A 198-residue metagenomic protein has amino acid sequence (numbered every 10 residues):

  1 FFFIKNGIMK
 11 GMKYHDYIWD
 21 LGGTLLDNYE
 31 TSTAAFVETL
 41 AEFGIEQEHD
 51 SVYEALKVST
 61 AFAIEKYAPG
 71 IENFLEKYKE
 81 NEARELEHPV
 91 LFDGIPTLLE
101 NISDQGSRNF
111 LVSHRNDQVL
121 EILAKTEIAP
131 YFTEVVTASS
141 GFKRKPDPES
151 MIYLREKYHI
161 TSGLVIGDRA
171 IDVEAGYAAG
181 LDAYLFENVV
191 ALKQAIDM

Functional and structural regions predicted by a protein language model:
F1-F3: Aromatic (phenylalanine/tyrosine) cluster motif
K5-H15, E100-S103, N116, L120-M198: Asp-based, Mg2+/Mn2+-dependent phosphohydrolase catalytic module
Y14-T97, Q105: N-terminal helical cap/lid subdomain that shapes the substrate entry/recognition surface in HAD-like hydrolases
T24, V112-S113: Conserved phosphate-coupling serine/threonine residues in phosphotransfer and NTP-handling enzymes
E46, R108, D182: Residue-level detector of anion-binding/catalytic polar loops
A55, S59, H114, T161: Residue-level signal for short amphipathic helical patches enriched in basic/charged and nearby hydrophobic residues
E85-V90, H114, G141-K143: Short, flexible loop segments at the rims of nucleotide/cofactor-binding pockets, characterized by
